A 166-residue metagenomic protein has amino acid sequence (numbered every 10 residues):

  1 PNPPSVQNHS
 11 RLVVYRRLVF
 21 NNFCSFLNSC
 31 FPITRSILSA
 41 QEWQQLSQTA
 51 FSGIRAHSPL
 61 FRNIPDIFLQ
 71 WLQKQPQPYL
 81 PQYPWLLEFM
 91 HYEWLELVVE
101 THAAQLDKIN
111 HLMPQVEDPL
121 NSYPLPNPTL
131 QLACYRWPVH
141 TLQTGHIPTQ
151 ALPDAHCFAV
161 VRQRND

Functional and structural regions predicted by a protein language model:
P1-V13: Charged, compositionally biased N-terminal leader segments and the immediate start of the first structured element
R11, V19, F23, C30 (+4 more regions): Alpha-helical structural motif
L12-V19, F31-P32, S52-A56, D166: A ubiquitous short alpha-helical element
F23-S52: Amphipathic alpha-helical packing elements
S52-D166: Hydrophobic packing positions characteristic of elongated beta-solenoid/beta-helix-type spike/fiber shafts
